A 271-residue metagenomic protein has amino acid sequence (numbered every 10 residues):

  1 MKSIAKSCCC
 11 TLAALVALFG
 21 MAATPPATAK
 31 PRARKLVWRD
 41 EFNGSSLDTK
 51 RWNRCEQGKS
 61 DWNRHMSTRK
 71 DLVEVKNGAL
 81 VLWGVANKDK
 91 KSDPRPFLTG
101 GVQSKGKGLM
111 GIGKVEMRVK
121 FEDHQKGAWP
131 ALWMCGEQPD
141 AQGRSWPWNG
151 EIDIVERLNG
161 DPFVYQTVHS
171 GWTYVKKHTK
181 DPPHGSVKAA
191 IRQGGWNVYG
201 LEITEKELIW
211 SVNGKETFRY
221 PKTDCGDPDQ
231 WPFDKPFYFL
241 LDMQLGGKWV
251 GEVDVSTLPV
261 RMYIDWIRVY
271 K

Functional and structural regions predicted by a protein language model:
M1-K6: N-terminal secretory signal peptides that target proteins for export/translocation
C8-T11, F19-R32: Bacterial Sec-dependent signal peptides at the C-terminal "C-region" and cleavage site
T28-K271: GH16 jelly-roll
